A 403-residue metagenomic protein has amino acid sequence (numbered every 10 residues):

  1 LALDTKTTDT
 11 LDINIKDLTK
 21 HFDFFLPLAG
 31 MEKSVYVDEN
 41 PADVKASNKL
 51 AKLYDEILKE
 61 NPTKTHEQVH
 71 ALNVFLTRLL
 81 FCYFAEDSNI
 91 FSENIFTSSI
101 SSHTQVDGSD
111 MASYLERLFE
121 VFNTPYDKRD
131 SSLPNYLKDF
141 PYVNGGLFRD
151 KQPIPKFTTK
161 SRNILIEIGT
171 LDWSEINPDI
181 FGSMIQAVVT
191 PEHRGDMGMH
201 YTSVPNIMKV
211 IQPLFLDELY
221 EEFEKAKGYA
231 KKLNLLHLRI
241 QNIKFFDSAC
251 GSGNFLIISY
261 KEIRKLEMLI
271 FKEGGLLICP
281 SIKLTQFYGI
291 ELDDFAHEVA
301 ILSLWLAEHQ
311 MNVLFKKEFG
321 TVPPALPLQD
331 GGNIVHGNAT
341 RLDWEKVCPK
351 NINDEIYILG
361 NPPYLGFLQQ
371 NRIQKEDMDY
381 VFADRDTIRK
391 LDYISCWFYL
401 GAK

Functional and structural regions predicted by a protein language model:
L1-T7, L76: Nucleic-acid nuclease catalytic cores
K6-G30, P323: Glycine-rich phosphate-binding loops of NTPases
T10-D12, F287, N333-I334: Conserved beta-strand scaffold positions in the cores of enzyme catalytic domains, especially in NTP/NDP-utilizing
F22-E262, Q286, I290-V299, S303 (+3 more regions): Preference for the N-terminal adenyl/adenosyl cofactor-binding alpha/beta module
D217-E222, L233-R239, R264-L277, Q310-L314 (+1 more regions): Secondary-structure transition/capping motifs at alpha-helix termini and the adjoining loop/turn into the next element
F245, N254-L276, A339-K403: SAM-dependent methyltransferase catalytic-core segment centered on the flexible catalytic loop and adjoining short
C279-I282: Short, flexible turn/loop "capping" segments at secondary-structure junctions
L302-E345: S-adenosyl-L-methionine
